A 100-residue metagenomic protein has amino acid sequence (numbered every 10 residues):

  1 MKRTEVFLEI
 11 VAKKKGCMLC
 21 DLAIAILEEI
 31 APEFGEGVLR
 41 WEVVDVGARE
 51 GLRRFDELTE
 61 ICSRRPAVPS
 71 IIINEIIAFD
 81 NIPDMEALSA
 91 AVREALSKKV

Functional and structural regions predicted by a protein language model:
M1-G35: Local sequence-structure signature of Cys/Sec-based thiol-disulfide redox active-site neighborhoods
V6, L39-W41, P69: Residue-level recognition of the N-termini of beta-strands and the immediately preceding loop/turn
V11, K15, V43, I76: Conserved short-loop catalytic and cofactor-binding motifs
D21-A25, R53, P83: Generic recognition of short, well-ordered alpha-helical segments
R40-P66: Thioredoxin-like thiol-disulfide oxidoreductase module
A67, I72-V100: Non-catalytic, surface beta->alpha helical segment in thiol-disulfide oxidoreductase systems
